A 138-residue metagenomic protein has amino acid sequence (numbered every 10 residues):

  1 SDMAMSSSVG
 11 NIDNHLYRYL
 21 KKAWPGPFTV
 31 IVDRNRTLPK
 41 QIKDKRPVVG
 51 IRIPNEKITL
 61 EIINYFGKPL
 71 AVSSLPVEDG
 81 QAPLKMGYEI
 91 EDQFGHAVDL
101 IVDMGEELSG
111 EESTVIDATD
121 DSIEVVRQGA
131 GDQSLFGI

Functional and structural regions predicted by a protein language model:
S1-I138: Active-site-adjacent structural elements in enzyme catalytic cores
